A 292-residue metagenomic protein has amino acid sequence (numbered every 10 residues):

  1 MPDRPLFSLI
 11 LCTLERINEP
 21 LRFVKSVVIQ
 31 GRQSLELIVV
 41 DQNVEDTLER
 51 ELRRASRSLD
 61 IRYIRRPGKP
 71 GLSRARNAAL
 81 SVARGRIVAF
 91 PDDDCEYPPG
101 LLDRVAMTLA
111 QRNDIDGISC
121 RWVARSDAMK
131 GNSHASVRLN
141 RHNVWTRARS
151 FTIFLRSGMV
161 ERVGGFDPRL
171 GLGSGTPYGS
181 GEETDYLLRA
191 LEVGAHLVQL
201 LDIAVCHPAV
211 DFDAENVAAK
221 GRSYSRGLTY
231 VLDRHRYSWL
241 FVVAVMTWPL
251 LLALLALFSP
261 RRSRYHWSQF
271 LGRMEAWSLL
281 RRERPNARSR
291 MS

Functional and structural regions predicted by a protein language model:
E15-I29: Short, well-formed alpha-helical segments that are part of the catalytic scaffolds of diverse glycosyltransferases
Q33, V39-L52, G68, C95: A conserved acidic beta->alpha catalytic loop
R66-A83: Glycine-rich, basic loop-to-helix element that forms the pyrophosphate-binding segment of sugar-nucleotide handling
V88: Short aromatic/hydrophobic "clamp" motif used to bind/position activated sugar donors
G100-N132: Conserved donor NDP-sugar-binding/catalytic core segment of glycosyltransferases
G165, L172-L188: Acidic donor-binding loop at a coil-to-helix junction in glycosyltransferase catalytic cores that engages
L197-P208: Catalytic beta-strand/loop signature of glycosyltransferases that borders the donor
A219-G227, D233, Y237-S292: Non-catalytic, C-terminal membrane-associated alpha-helical segments of glycosyltransferases
